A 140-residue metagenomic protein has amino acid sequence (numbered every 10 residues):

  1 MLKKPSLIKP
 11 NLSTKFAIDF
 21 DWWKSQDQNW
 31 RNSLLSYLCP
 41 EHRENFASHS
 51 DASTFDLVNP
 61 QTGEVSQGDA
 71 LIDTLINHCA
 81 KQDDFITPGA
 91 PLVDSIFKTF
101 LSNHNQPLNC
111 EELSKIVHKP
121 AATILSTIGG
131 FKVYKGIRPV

Functional and structural regions predicted by a protein language model:
M1-D51: DNA-contacting interfaces and partner/effector-binding or oligomerization modules in DNA-centric proteins
K4-I18, W22, A70-T74, T87-P88 (+1 more regions): Charged low-complexity interaction tracts in eukaryotic proteins
E41-N105: Short basic alpha-helical hairpin corresponding to helix-turn-helix/winged-helix-like nucleic-acid-binding
T99-N103, V117, F131: Generic structural signal for hydrophobic core residues of well-folded globular domains
N109-V117: A short acidic, leucine-rich amphipathic alpha-helix
I116-S126: Short, basic interhelical loop/turn and adjoining N-cap of the next helix at nucleic-acid- or acidic-partner-contacting
